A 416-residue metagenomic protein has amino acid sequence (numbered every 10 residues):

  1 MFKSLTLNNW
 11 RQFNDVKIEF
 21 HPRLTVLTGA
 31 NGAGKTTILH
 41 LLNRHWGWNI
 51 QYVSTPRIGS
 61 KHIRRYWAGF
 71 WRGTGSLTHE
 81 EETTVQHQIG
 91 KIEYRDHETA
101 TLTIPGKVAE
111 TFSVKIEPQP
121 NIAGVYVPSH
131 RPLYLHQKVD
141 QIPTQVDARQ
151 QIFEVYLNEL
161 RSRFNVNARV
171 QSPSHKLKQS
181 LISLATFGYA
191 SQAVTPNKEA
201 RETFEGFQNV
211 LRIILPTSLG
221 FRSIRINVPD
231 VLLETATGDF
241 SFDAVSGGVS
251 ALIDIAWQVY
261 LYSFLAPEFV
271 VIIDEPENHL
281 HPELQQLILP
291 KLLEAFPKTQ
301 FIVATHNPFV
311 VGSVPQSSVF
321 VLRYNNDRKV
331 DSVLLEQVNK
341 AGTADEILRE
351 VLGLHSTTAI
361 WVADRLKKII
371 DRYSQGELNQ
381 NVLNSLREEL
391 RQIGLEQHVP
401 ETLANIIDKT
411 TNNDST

Functional and structural regions predicted by a protein language model:
M1-S172, K368, E396, P400-T416: P-loop NTPase switch/coupling surface
M1-T55, R225-W361: Switch/communication elements of ASCE P-loop NTPase nucleotide-binding domains
H21-L24, P118-Q119, A123, N339-T416: Acidic, Mg2+-coordinating catalytic modules of nucleic-acid enzymes
H45-N49, H130-Y134, I214-T217, S317 (+2 more regions): Phosphate/oxyanion-binding loops and surfaces in catalytic or ligand/nucleic-acid-binding neighborhoods
A148-A244, W257-F264, E388, E396 (+1 more regions): Extended helical coiled-coil dimerization/tether regions that scaffold and oligomerize large DNA-maintenance assemblies
N197-F204, V249, A359, G376 (+1 more regions): Generic detection of long, well-ordered alpha-helical segments
F207, L211, I288, T343-A344 (+1 more regions): Generic structural signal for hydrophobic residues
